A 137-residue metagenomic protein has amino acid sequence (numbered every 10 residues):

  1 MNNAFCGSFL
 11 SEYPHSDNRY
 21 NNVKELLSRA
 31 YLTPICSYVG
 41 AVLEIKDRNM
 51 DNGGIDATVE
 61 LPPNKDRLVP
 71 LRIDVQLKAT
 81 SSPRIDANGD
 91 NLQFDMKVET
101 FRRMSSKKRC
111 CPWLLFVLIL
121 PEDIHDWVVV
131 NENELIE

Functional and structural regions predicted by a protein language model:
M1-G53, V59-E137: Mixed-charge (Asp/Glu-Lys/Arg
